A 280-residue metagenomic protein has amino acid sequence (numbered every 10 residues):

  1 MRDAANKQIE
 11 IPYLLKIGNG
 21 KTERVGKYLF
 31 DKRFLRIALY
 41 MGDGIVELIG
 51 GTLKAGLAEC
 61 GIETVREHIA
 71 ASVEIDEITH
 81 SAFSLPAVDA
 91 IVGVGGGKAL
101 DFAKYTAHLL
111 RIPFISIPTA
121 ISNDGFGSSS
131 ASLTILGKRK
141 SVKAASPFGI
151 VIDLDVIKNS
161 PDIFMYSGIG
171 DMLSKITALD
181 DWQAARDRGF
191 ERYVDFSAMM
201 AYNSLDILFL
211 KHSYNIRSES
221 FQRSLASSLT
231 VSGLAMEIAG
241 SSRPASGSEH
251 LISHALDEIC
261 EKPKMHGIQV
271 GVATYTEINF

Functional and structural regions predicted by a protein language model:
M1-A90: ATP/NTP phosphate-donor binding region
K7-Q8, K32, F83-P86, A107 (+6 more regions): Solvent-exposed alpha-helices and their adjacent loops that cap or buttress functional pockets in soluble metabolic
A38, D89-V92, P113-I115, F148-I150 (+1 more regions): Structural motif
D43-L48, G95-L100, S122, S242: Gly/Ser/Thr-rich loops at beta-strand to alpha-helix junctions that form or flank small-molecule/cofactor-binding
L85-T106, L110-I121: A short, small-residue-rich loop immediately preceding and capping a beta-strand
L109-L205: A glycine/threonine-rich phosphate-anchoring loop and its flanking beta-alpha core in nucleotide/phosphate-binding
A198-F280: Active-site segments that bind and position negatively charged phosphate/pyrophosphate groups
